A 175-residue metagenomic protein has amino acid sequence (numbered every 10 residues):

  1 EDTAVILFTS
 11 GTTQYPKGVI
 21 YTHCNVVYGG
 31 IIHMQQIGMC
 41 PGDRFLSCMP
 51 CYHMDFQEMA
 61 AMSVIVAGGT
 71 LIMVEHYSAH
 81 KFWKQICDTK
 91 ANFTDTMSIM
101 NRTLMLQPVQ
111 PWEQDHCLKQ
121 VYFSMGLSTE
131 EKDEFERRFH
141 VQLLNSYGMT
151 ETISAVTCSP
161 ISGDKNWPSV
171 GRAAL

Functional and structural regions predicted by a protein language model:
E1-F8, Y15, G38-R44: Conserved pre-ATP/AMP-binding loop-to-beta segment of ANL
A4, I31-Q35, M54-A67, K132 (+1 more regions): Hydrophobic alpha-helical segments in the ANL/AMP-binding
V5, N25, H53, S78: Conserved cofactor-binding/catalytic machinery of classical short-chain dehydrogenase/reductase
L7-S10, M49, I153: Active-site beta-alpha turn of Rossmann-fold NAD(P)-dependent dehydrogenases/reductases
S10-G18, H23, G68, G148 (+1 more regions): Conserved phosphate-binding and hydrolysis motifs of nucleotide-dependent enzymes
S10-T13, C51-D55: Active-site segment of SDR-like NAD(P)-dependent oxidoreductases
V19-C40, C48, Y52, E58 (+1 more regions): Conserved structural elements of the adenylate-forming
P41-G42, V66-T70, V74-L175: Conserved adenylate-forming
